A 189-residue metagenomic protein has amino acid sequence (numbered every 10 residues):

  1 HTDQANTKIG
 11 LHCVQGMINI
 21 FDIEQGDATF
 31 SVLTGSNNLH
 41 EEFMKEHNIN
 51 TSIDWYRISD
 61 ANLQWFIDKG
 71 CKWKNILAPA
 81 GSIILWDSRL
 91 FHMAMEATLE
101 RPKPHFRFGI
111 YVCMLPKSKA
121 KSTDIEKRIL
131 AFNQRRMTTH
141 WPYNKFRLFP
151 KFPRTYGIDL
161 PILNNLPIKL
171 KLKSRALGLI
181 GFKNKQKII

Functional and structural regions predicted by a protein language model:
H1, V32, I110-V112: Generic structural hydrophobic/aromatic packing signal, biased to beta-strands
H1-C13: Acidic, His- and aromatic-enriched active-site or binding-groove loops in soluble protein domains that engage sugars
T2-A5, N62-K69, L99-R101: Short helix/strand-bridging catalytic loops that position acidic/His residues to coordinate divalent metals and engage
K8-G10, L77, P104: Extracellular/periplasmic catalytic domains that process cell-envelope and extracellular macromolecules
C13, I23-M93: Double-stranded beta-helix
I84-L85, R89-I189: Non-heme Fe(II)/2-oxoglutarate
